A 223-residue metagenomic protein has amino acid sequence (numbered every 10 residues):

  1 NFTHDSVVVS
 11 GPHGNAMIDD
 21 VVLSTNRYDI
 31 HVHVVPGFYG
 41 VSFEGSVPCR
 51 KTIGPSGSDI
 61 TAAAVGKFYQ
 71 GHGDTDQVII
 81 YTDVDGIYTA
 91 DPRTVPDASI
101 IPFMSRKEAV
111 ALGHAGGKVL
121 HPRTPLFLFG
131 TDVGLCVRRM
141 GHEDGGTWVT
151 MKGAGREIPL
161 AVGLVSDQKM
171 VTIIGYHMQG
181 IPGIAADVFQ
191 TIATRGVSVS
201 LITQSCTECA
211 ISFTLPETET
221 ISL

Functional and structural regions predicted by a protein language model:
N1, G134-H142: Acidic carboxylate-rich catalytic motifs and surrounding loops in phosphoryl-/glycosyl-chemistry enzymes
N1-L120, P125: Nucleotide/pyrophosphate-binding catalytic subdomain
H31-V34, D76-I79, D85-G86, V133-C136 (+4 more regions): Structural motif
V84-G86, R139-D144, H177, E217: Glycine-rich beta-alpha junction loops
L120-H121, T131, H142-W148: Surface-exposed amphipathic alpha-helical tracts and adjacent flexible/coil segments at the periphery of soluble enzymes
G146-L223: A conserved regulatory-domain signal marking ACT and ACT-like small-molecule sensing domains and adjacent regulatory
